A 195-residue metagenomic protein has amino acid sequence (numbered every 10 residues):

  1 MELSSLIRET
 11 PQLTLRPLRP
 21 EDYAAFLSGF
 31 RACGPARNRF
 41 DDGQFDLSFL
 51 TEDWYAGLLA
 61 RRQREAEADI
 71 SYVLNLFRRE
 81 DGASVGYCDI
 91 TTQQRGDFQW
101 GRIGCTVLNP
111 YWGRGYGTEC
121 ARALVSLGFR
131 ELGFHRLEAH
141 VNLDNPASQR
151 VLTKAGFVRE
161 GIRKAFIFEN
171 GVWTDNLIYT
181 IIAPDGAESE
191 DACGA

Functional and structural regions predicted by a protein language model:
M1-R39, V73-A195: Acyl-donor (CoA/ACP) binding surface of acyl/acetyltransferases
A36-A60: Conserved GNAT-fold acetyl-CoA-binding loop/helix
D46-L47, L59-N75: A short helix-loop-beta-strand connector motif used in the catalytic cores of GNAT acetyltransferases and, in some
